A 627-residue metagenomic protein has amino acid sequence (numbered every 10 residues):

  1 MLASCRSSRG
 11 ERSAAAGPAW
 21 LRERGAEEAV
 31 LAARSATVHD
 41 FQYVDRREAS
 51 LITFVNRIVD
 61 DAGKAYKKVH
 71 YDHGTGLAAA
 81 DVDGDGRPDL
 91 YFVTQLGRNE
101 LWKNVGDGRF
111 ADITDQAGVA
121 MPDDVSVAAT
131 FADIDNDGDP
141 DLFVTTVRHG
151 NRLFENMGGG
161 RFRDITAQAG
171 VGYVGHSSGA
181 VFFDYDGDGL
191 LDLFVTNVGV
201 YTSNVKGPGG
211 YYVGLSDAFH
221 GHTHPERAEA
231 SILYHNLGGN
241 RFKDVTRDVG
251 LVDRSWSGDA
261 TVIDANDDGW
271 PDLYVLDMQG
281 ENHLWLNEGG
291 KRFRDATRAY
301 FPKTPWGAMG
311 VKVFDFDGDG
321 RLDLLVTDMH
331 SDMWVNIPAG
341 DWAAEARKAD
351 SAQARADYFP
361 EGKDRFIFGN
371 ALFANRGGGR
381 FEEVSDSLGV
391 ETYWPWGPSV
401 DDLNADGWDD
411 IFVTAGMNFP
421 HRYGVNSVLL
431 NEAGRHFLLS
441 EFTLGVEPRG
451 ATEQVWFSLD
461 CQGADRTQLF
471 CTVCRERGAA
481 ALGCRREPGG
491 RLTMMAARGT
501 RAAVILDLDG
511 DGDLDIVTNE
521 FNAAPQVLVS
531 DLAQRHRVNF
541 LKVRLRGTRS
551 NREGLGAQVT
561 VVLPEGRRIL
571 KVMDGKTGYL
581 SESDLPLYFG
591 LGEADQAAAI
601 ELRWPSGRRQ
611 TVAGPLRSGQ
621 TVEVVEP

Functional and structural regions predicted by a protein language model:
L2-S4: C-terminal motif of bacterial Sec signal peptides marking the signal peptidase cleavage site
S7-D72, K103-D124, F154-G175, K206-S255 (+6 more regions): Blade-edge motifs of beta-propeller repeat domains
F41, D60, K64, R435-H436 (+6 more regions): Gly/Ser/Thr/Pro-enriched helix-cap/hinge segments flanking short amphipathic alpha-helices
Y43, R87-T94, D137-T146, L193-N197 (+6 more regions): Hydrophobic beta-strand segments that make up the repeating blades of beta-propeller and related beta-repeat
H73, G97, V125, H149 (+10 more regions): Beta-rich catalytic cores
G74-G84, K103, S126-N136, E155 (+9 more regions): Beta-propeller blade termini
R98-L101, G150-L153, T202, S231-L233 (+5 more regions): Structural signal for beta-propeller blades
A374-V384, G389-D409, V413, L482-N522 (+1 more regions): Long hydrophobic segments that form regular secondary structure
